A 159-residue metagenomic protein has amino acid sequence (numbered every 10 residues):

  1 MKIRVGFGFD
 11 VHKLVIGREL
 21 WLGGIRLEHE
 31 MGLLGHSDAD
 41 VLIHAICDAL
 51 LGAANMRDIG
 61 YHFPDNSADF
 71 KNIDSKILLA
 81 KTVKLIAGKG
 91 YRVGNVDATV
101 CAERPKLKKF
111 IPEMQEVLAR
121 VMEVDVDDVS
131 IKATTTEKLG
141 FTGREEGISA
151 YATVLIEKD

Functional and structural regions predicted by a protein language model:
K2-P112, M122: RNase III-family endoribonuclease catalytic core
I111-Q115, E145: Short, low-complexity, polybasic intrinsically disordered segments
L118: Glycine-rich, mobile lid/loop segments that gate access to catalytic sites or pores
D125-D128: Short acidic capping loops at alpha-helix termini that bridge into adjacent secondary structure
I131-T135: Pyridoxal 5′-phosphate
K138-G140: Short acidic, Gly/Pro-enriched loop/turn segments at secondary-structure junctions
T142-D159: C-terminal edge-of-domain segments
